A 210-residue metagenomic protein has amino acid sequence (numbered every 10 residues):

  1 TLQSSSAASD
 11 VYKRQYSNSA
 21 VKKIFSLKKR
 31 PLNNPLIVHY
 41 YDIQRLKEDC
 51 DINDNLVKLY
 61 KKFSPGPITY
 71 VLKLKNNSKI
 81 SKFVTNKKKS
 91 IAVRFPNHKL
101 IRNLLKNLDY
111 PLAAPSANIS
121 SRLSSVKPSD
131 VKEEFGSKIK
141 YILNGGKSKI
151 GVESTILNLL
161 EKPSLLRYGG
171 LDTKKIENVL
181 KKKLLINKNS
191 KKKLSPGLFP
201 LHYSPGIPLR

Functional and structural regions predicted by a protein language model:
T1-L2: Short, exposed "boundary/linker" segments that immediately precede the start of a downstream structural module
S5-R210: Active-site-adjacent structural elements in enzyme catalytic cores
